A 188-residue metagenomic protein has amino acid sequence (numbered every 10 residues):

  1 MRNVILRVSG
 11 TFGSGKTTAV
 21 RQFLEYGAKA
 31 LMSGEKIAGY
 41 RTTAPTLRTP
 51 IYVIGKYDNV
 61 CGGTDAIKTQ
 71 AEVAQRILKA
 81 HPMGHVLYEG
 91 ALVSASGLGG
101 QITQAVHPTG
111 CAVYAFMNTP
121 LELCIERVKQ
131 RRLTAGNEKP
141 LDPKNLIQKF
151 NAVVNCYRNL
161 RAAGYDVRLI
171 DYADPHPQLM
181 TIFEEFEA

Functional and structural regions predicted by a protein language model:
M1-N3: Phosphate-binding P-loop
V8: Hydrophobic anchor at the beta1->P-loop junction of P-loop NTPases
T11-S14: ATP-binding Walker
T17-L31: A conserved segment at the C-terminal end of the G1
A28-L47: Short mixed-charge
R41-A105: Conserved nucleotide-sensing/catalytic segment adjacent to the nucleotide-binding pocket in NTP-handling enzymes
G90, P108-Q130: Conserved phosphate-donor/acceptor-positioning beta-strand/loop module used by diverse small-molecule
G136-Q178: Small-molecule kinase domains that catalyze NTP-dependent phosphoryl transfer to phosphate-bearing small molecules
